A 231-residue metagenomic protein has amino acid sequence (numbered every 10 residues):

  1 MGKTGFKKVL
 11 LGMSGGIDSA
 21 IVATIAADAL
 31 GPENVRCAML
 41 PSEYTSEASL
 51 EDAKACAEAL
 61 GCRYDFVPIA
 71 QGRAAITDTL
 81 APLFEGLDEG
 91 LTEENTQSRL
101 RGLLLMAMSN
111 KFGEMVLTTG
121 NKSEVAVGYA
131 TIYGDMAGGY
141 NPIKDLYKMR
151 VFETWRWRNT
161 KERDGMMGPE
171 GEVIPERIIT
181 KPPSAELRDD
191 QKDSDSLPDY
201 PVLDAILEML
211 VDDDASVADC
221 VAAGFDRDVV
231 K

Functional and structural regions predicted by a protein language model:
M1-S14, D18-K231: ATP/NTP-dependent adenylation/nucleotidyl-transfer catalytic domains that generate, transfer, or process NMP-activated
